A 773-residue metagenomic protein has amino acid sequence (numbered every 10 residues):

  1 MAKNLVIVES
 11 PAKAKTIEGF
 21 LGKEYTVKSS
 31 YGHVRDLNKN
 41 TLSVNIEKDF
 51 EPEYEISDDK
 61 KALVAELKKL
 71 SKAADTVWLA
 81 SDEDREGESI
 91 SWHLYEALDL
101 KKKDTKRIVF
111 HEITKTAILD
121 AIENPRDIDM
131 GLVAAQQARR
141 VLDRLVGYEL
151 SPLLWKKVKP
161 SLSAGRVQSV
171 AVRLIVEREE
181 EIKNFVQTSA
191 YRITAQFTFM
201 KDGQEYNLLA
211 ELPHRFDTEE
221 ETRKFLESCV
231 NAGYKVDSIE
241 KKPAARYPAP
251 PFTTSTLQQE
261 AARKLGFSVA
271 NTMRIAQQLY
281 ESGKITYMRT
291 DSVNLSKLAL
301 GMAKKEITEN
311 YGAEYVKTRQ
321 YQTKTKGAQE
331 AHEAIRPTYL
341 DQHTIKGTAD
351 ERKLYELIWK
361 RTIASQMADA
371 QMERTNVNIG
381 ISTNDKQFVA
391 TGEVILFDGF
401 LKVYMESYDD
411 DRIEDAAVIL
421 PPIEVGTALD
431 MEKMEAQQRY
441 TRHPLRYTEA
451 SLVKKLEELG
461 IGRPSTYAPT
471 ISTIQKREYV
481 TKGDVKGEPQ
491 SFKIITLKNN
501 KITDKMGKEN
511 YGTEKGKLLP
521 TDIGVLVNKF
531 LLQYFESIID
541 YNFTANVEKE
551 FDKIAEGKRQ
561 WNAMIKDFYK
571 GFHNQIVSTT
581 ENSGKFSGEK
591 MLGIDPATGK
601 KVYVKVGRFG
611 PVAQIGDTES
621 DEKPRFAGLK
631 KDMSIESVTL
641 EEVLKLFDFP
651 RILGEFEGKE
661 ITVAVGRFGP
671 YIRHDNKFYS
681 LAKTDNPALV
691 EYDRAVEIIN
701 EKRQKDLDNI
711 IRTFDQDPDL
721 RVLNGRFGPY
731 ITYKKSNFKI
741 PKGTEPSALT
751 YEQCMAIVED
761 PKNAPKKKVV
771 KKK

Functional and structural regions predicted by a protein language model:
M1-R140, E149, G312, Y408-R412 (+2 more regions): Intrinsically disordered, low-complexity regulatory segments
A2-L5, T16, Y25, S151 (+3 more regions): Basic, low-complexity terminal or inter-domain segments flanking catalytic cores
E53, S81-E83, K101-K106, R126-V133 (+6 more regions): Short, polar/flexible loop-turn hinges at active-site or ligand-entry regions and domain interfaces
I113, A117-A195, K241-A245: C-terminal or mid-to-C-terminal helical accessory/interaction module adjacent to the motor/catalytic core
D217-P250, E424-L429, E435-Q437, N542 (+1 more regions): Metal- or metallocofactor-binding catalytic centers and their adjacent structured scaffolds across diverse enzyme
V236-E240, Y247-A261, T286-T290, H443-K455 (+1 more regions): Short acidic, hydrophobic short linear motifs in intrinsically disordered regions
Q258-E260, K264-N271: A conserved hydrophobic secondary-structure block that centers on an alpha-helix together with its immediately flanking
